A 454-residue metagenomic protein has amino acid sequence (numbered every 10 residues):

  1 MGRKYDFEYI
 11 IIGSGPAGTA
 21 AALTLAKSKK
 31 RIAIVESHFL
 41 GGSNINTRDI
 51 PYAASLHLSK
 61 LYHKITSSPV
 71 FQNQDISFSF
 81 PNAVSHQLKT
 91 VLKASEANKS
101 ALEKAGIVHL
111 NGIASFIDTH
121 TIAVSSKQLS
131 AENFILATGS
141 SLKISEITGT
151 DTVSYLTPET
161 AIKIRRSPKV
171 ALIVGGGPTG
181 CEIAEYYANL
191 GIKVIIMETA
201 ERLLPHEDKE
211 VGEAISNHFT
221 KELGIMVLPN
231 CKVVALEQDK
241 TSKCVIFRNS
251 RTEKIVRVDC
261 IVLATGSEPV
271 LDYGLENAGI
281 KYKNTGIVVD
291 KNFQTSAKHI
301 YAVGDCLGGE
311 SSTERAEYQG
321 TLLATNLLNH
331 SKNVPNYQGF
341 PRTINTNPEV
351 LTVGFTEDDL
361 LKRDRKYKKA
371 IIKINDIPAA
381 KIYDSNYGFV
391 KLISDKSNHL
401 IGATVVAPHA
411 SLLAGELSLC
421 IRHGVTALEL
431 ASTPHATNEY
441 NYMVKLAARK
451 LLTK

Functional and structural regions predicted by a protein language model:
G2-F7, L23-K30, V35-S167, A200-L204 (+6 more regions): Glycine-rich flavin
R3-G15, S167-G177: Beta1/beta-strand and adjacent pyrophosphate-binding region of the FAD-binding site in flavoprotein oxidoreductases
I10-H38, I45, I50-P51, S55-L61 (+2 more regions): Flexible, glycine-rich terminal cap/loop adjacent to redox cofactors in electron-transfer oxidoreductases
I10-I12, A114, L129-G139, I173-V174 (+3 more regions): Short hydrophobic core segments
A17-T24, N44, Y155, G180-I183 (+1 more regions): Short glycine/serine/threonine-rich phosphate/pyrophosphate-binding segments that cradle anionic phosphate groups
D49, T138-K193, M197, M226-V227 (+2 more regions): Glycine-rich dinucleotide-binding loop and its adjacent helix/turn
T152-S167, I255-N329: FAD-site-proximal beta/loop scaffold in flavoenzymes
A214, V303-D359, T437-K454: A conserved FAD-binding loop/helix module that cradles the flavin
